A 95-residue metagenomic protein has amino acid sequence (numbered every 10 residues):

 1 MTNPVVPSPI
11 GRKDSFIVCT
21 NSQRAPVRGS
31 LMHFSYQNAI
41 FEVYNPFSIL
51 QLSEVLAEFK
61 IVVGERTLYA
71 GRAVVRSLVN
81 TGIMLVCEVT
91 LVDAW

Functional and structural regions predicted by a protein language model:
M1-W95: Structured alpha-helical
